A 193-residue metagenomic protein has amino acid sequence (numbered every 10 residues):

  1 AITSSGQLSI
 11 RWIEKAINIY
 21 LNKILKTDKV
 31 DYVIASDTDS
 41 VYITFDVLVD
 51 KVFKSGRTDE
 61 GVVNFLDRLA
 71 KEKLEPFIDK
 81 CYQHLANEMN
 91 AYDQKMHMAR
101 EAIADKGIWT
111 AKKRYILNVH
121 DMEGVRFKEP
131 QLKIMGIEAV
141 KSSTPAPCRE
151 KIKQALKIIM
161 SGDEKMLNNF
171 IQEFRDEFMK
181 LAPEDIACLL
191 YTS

Functional and structural regions predicted by a protein language model:
A1-I186: Conserved catalytic core of nucleotide polymerization and phosphodiester-bond processing enzymes
Y191-T192: Conserved small/polar residues in nucleotide/adenosyl-binding loops
